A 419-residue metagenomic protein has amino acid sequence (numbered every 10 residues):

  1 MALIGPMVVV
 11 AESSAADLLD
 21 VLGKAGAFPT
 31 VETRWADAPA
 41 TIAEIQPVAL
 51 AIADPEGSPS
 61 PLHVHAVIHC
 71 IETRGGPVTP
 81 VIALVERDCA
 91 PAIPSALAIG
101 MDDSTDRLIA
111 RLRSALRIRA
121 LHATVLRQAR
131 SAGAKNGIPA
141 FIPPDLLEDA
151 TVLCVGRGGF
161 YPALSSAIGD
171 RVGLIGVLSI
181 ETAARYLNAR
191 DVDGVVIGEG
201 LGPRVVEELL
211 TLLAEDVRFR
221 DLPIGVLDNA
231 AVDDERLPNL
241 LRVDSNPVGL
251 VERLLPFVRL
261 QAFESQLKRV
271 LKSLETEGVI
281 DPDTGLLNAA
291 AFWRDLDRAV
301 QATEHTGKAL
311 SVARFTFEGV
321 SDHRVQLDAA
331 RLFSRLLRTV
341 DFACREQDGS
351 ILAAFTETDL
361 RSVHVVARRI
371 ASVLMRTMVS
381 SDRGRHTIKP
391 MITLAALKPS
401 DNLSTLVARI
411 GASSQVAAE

Functional and structural regions predicted by a protein language model:
R34-P39, V48-R87, D193-R220, D228-N229: Conserved phosphotransfer microenvironments
R107-G137, L237, N246-V270, A299: Receiver (REC) domain switch/output surface
L274-R294, F315: Conserved nucleotide-binding and Mg2+-coordinating catalytic segments in signaling enzymes
V279, D322, D328-V363, S372 (+1 more regions): Conserved helix-loop-beta segment at the catalytic/binding core of cyclic-nucleotide signaling proteins
F292, A299, I351: Hydrophobic scaffolding residues in well-structured cytosolic catalytic/regulatory domains that bind or process
D295-S321: Active-site-proximal structural segments of metal-dependent nucleotidyl cyclase/transferase enzymes
R345-T356, S381-G411: A short glycine-enriched loop-to-beta-strand structural element that forms part of the catalytic core of nucleotide
L360-A371, A395-E419: Catalytic-core segments of nucleotide cyclases and related cyclic-nucleotide turnover enzymes
